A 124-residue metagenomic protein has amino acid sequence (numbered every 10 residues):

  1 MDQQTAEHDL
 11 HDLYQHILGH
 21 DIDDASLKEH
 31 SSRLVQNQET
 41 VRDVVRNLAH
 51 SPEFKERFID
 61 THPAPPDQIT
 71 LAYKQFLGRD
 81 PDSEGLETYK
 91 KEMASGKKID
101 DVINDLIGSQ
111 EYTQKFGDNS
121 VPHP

Functional and structural regions predicted by a protein language model:
M1-P124: Composition-driven recognition of low-complexity segments enriched in small/aliphatic/hydroxylated residues
